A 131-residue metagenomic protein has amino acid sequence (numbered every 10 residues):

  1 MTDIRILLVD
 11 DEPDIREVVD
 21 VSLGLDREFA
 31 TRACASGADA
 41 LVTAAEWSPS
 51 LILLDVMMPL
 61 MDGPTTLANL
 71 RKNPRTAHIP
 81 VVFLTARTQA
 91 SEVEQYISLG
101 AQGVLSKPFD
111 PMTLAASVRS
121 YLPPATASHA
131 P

Functional and structural regions predicted by a protein language model:
P13-R32: Two-component/phosphorelay signaling modules centered on CheY-like receiver
A33-L51: Acidic, metal-coordinating helix/loop segments flanking the phosphotransfer/catalytic sites of two-component signaling
M58: Receiver (REC) domain active-site loop signature in two-component systems and cognate sites in sensor histidine kinases
R87-T88: Short, conserved "switch-loop" micro-motifs in signal-transduction and mechanochemical regulators
Q102: Short, glycine/charged-rich "phosphate-handling" switch motifs in NTP-dependent and phosphotransfer domains
F109-V118: C-terminal output helix
